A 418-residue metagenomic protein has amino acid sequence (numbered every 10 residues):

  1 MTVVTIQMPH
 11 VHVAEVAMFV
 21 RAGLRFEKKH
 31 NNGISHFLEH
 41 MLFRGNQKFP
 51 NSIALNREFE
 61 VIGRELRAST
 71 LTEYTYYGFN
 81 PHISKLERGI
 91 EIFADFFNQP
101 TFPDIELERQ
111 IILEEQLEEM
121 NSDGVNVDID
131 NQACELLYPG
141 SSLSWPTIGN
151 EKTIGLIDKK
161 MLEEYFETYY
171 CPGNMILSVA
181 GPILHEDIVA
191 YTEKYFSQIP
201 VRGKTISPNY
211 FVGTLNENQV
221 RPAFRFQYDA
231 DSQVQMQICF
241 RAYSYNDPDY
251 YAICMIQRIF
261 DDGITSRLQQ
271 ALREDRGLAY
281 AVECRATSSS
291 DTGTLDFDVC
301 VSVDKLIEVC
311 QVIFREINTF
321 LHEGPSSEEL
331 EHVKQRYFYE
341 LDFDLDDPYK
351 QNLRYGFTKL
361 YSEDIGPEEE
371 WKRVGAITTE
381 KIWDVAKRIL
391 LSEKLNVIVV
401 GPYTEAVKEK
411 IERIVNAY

Functional and structural regions predicted by a protein language model:
M1-V13: N- or domain-start disorder-to-order transition segments that initiate the globular core
E15-N80, W145-P146, I259-L278, S289: M16/MPP (pitrilysin/insulinase) zinc-metallopeptidase core fold and M16-derived inactive scaffolds
M18, H36, F59, Y77 (+12 more regions): Buried hydrophobic packing residues in well-ordered domains
V20, Q47, A54-Y165, E186 (+4 more regions): Acidic/histidine-enriched segments that form metal/cofactor-coordinating and catalytic pocket/exosite environments
D95-F102, Y195-G203, R315-G324, V415-Y418: A common structural junction motif
P139, L143-T147, K152, C171-S244 (+2 more regions): An aromatic/glycine/proline-enriched structural segment found at the starts of mature extracellular/organellar domains
I176-V179, K334-Y418: C-terminal regions of mature proteins
M236-A242, F260-V301: A structural supersecondary motif
